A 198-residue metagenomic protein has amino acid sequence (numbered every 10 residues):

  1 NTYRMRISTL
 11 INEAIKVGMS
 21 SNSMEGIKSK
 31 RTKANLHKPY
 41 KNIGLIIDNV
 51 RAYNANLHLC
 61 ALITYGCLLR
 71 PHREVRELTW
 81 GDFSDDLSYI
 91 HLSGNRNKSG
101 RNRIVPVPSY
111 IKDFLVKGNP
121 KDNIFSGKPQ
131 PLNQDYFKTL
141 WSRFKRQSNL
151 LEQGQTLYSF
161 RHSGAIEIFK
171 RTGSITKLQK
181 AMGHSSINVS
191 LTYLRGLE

Functional and structural regions predicted by a protein language model:
N1-G26, L69-R73, R143: N-terminal DNA-binding recognition helix of tyrosine site-specific recombinases/integrases
Y3, I43, N56-C60, Q134 (+3 more regions): Short, leucine-enriched amphipathic alpha-helices that occur as contiguous helical runs
K16, L62, G66, R73 (+2 more regions): C-terminal catalytic core of tyrosine-transesterase DNA break-rejoin enzymes
V17-N22, R31-N49, N97-S109, P120-I124: DNA breakage-rejoining catalytic core of tyrosine-based enzymes
N22, G26-H72, R76: Basic, Lys/Arg- and aromatic-enriched nucleic-acid-binding interface segment
R76-V116: Conserved tyrosine-mediated DNA breakage-rejoining catalytic core shared by Y-recombinases
R96, K112, M182-E198: Catalytic-site neighborhood detector that most strongly recognizes the C-terminal catalytic loop/helix of tyrosine
P108-E152: Active-site/catalytic core of tyrosine-dependent DNA strand-transfer enzymes
